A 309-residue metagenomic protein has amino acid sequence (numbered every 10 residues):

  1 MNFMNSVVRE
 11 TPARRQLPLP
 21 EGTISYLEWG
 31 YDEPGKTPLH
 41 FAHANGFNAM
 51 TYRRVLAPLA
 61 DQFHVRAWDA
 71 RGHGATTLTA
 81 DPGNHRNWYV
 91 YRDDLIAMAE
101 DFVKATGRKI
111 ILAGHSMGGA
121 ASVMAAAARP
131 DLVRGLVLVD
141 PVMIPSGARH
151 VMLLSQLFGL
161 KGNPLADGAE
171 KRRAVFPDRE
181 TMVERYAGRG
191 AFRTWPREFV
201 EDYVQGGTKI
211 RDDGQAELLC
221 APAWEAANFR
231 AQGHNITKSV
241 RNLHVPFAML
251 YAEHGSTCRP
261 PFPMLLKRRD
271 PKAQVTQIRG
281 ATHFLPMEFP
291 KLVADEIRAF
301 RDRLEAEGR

Functional and structural regions predicted by a protein language model:
L19, R66, A70-A113, D295: Active-site loop/oxyanion-hole signature of alpha/beta-hydrolase fold enzymes
S25-A80: Conserved HGGG/HGGXW glycine-rich cap/lid loop of the alpha/beta-hydrolase fold
H40-A44, H115, Y251: The conserved beta1-alpha1 loop
R108-V151: Conserved hydrolase catalytic core segment
V139-V175: A catalytic-pocket lid/entrance helix-loop region that shapes and gates access to the active site across common
E170-R230: Conserved alpha/beta-hydrolase catalytic His-Asp/Glu region
G207-R268, Q277: Conserved serine/cysteine hydrolase catalytic core
A281-P290, A294: Catalytic histidine-centered segment of alpha/beta-hydrolase-like enzymes
